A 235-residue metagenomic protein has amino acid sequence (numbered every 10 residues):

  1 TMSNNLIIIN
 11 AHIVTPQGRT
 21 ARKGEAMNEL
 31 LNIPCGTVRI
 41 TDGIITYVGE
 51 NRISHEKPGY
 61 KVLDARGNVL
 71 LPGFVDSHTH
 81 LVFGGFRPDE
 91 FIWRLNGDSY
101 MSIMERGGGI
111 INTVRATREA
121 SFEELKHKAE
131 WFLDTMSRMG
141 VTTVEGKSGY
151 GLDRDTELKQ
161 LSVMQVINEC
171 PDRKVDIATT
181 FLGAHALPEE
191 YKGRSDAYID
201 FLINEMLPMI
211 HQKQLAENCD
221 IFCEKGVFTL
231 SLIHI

Functional and structural regions predicted by a protein language model:
T1-E56: N-terminal metal-binding scaffold of metallo-dependent hydrolase/deaminase domains
I7, Y60-D64, T179: Conserved beta-strand scaffold positions in the cores of enzyme catalytic domains, especially in NTP/NDP-utilizing
A11, V38, G43, G67 (+5 more regions): Divalent metal-coordination and catalytic microenvironments
G59, K174-D176, A216: A generic structural signal for alpha->beta connector loops
Y60, A65-H127: Metal-associated gating/positioning segment near the N- to mid-region
R87, I92-R94, R115-F201, L230: Active-site loop-helix segments enriched in His/Asp/Glu that coordinate and activate a nucleophilic water at divalent
T142-E145, D196-F228: Active-site gating/metal-coordination segments in enzymes
I233-I235: Conserved small/polar residues in nucleotide/adenosyl-binding loops
